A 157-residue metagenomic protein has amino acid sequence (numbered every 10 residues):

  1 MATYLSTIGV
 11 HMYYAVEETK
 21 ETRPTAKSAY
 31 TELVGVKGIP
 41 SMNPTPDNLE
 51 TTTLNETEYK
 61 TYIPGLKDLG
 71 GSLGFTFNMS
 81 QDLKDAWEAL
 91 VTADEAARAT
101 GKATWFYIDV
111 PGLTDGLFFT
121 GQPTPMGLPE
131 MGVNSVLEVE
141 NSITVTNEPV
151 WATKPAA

Functional and structural regions predicted by a protein language model:
M1-Y4, T144, E148-A157: Viral virion structural and adsorption modules
A2-M79, T120-V136: Solvent-exposed edge beta-strands and adjacent loop segments that serve as assembly or binding interfaces
V16, R23-P24, A86-L90, I143: Extended hydrophobic/Leu-rich segments
T31-V34, T92-A99, P125-L128, E140-T144: Short, low-complexity, polar/charged sequence segments that are solvent-exposed and flexible
L54-T120, V150-A157: Extracellular/virion structural assembly segments
Y107-W151: Short beta-strand and beta-hairpin "edge-sheet" elements
